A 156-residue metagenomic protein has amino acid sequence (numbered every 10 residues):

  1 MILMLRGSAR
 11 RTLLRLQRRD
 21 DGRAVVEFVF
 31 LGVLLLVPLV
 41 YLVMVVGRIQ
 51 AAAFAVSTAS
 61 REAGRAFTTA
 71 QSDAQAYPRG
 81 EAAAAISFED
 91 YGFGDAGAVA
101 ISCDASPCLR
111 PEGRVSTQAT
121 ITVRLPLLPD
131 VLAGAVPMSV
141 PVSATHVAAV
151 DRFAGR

Functional and structural regions predicted by a protein language model:
M1-E81: Alpha-helical assembly-interface signal, strongest on the long, hydrophobic N-terminal helix that forms
I2-R10, T69, D73-R156: Short, conserved structural patches
